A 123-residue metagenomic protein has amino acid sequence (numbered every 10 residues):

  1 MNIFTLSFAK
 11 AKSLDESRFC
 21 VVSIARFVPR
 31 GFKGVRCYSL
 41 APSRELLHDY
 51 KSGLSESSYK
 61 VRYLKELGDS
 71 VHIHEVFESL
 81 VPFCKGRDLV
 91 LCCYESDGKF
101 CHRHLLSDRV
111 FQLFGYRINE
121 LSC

Functional and structural regions predicted by a protein language model:
M1-C123: Residues lining hydrophobic/aromatic ligand-binding pockets adjacent to catalytic sites
